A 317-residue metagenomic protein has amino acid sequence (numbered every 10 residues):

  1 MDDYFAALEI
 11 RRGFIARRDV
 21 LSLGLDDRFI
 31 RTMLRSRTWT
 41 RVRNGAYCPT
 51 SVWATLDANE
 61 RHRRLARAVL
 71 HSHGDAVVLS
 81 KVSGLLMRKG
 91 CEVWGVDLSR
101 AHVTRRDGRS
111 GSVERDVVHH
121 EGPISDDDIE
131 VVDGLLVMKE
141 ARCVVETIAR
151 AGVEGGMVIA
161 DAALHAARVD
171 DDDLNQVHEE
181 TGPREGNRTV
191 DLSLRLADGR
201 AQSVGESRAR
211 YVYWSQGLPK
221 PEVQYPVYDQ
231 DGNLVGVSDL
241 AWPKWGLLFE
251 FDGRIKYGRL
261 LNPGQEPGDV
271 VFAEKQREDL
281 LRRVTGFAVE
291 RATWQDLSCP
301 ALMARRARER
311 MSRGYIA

Functional and structural regions predicted by a protein language model:
M1-G186, S312-A317: Short gly/ser-rich loop at a beta-strand->alpha-helix junction or flexible surface loop bordering the NTP-binding
A6, L164-A317: Surface segments flanking catalytic/ligand-binding clefts of nucleic-acid enzymes
